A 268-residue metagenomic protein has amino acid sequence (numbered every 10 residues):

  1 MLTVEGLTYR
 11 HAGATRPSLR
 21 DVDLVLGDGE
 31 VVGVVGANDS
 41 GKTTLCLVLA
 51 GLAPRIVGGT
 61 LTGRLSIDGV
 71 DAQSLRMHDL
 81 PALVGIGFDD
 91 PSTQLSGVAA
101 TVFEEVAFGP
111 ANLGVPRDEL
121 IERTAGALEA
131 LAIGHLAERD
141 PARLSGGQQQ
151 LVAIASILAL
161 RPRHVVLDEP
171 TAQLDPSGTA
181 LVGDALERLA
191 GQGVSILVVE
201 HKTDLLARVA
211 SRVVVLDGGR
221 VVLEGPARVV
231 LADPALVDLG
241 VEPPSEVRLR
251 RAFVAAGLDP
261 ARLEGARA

Functional and structural regions predicted by a protein language model:
V35-A37: The feature captures the beta-strand-to-loop junction immediately N-terminal to the Walker
D118-L136: Conserved ABC ATPase "signature" region
D140-L144, Q148: Conserved ABC ATPase signature
V165-D168: Catalytic Walker B motif of ABC-type/P-loop ATPase nucleotide-binding domains
E200-H201: H-loop/switch region of ABC-family ATPase nucleotide-binding domains
A235-A268: ABC ATPase nucleotide-binding domains
